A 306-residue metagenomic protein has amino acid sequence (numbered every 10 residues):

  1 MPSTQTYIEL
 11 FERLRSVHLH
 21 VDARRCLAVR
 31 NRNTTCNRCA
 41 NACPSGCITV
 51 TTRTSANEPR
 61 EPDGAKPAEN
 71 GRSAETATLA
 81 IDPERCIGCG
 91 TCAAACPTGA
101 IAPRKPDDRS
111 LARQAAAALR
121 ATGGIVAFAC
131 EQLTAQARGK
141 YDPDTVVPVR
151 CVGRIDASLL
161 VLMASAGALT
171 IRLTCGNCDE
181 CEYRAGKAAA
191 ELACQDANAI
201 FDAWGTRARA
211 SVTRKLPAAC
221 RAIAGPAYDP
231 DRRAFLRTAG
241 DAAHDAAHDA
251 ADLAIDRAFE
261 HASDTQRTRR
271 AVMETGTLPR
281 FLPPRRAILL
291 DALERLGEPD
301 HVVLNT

Functional and structural regions predicted by a protein language model:
M1-H18, R24, A28, A56-A74 (+3 more regions): Flanking helices and flexible, charged tails adjoining ferredoxin-like Fe-S electron-transfer domains in multi-subunit
M1-T49, S55, P59-S73, G123-Q136 (+1 more regions): Ferredoxin-type iron-sulfur electron-transfer modules and their immediate structural context
H20, N37-T54, E75-P103: Cys/His-rich short segments
V29, D82, V149-R150, Y183-K187 (+3 more regions): Hydrophobic alpha-helical scaffolding
